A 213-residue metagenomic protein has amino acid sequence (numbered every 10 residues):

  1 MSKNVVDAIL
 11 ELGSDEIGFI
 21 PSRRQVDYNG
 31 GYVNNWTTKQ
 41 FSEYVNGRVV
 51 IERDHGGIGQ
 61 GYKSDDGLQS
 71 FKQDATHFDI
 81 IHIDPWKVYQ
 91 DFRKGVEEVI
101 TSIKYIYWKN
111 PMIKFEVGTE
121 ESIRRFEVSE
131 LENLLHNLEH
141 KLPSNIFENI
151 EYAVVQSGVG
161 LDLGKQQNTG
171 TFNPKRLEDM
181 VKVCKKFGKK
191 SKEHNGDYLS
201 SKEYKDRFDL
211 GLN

Functional and structural regions predicted by a protein language model:
M1-K3, D7-E11, S64-L68, H77 (+2 more regions): Active-site capping/gating regions of soluble enzymes
M1-Y62, Q69, H77-D79: Alpha/beta catalytic barrel-like cores
F19-P21, I83, T119, V155 (+1 more regions): Conserved beta-strand positions
R24-Y28, G56-I58, W86-Q90, S122-R124 (+1 more regions): Conserved radical SAM core fold
V50, I80, E116, Y152: Hydrophobic "anchor" residues on beta-strands that sit immediately upstream of conserved functional sites
D54, V117, R207: Conserved, mostly hydrophobic/aromatic
W86, Q90, Y107-N110, F115: Flexible, acidic/His-enriched mid-domain "rim/lid" segments that flank
